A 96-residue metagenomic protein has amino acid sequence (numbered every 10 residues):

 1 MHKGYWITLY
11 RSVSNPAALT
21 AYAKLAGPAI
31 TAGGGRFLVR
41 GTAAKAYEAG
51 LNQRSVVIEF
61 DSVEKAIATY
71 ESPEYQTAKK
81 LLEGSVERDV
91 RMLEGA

Functional and structural regions predicted by a protein language model:
M1-R54, D61-I67, E71, E94-A96: Short S/T/G/P-rich N-terminal loop/turn motif that feeds into the first structured element of a domain
V63-R91: C-terminal structural segments of small proteins and small subunits
